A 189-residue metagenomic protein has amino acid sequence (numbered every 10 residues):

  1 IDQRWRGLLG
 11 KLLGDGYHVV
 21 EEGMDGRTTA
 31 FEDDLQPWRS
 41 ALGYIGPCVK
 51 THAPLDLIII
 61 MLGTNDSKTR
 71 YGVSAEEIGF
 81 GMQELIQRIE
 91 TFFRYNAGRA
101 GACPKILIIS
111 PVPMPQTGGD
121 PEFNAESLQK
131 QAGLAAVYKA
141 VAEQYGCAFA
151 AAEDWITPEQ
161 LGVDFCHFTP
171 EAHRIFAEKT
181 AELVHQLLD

Functional and structural regions predicted by a protein language model:
I1-P37, P47-P54, I58, R174-E178: Serine-esterase "nucleophile elbow" of acetyl-processing enzymes
R39-D189: Alpha-helical cap/lid subdomain in secreted, periplasmic, or secretory-pathway luminal O-acyl-processing enzymes
